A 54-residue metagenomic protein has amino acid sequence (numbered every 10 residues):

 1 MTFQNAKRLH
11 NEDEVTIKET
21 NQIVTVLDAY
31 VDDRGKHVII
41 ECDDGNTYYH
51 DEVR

Functional and structural regions predicted by a protein language model:
M1, C42-R54: Intrinsically disordered, low-complexity, charged/polar segments
M1-E14: Mixed-charge, Lys/Arg-rich low-complexity intrinsically disordered regions
A6, A29-D32: Short polar/acidic secondary-structure junctions
Q22-Y30: Short beta-strand-centered aromatic/proline hotspots
G35-I40: Short aromatic-glycine-enriched beta-strand elements
